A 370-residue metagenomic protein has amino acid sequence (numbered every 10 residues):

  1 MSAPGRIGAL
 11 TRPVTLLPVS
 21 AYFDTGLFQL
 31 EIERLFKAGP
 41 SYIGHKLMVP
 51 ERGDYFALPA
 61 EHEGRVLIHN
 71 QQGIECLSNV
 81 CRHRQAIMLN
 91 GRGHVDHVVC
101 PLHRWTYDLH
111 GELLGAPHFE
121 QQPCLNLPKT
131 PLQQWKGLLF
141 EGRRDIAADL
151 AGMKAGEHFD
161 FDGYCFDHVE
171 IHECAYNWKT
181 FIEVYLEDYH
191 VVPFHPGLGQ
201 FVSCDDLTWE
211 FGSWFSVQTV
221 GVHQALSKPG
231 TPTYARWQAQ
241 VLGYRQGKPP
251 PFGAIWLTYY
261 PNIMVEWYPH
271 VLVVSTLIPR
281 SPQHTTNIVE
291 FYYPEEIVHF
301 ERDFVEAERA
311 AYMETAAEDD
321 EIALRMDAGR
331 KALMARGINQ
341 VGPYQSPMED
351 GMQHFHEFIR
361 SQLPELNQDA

Functional and structural regions predicted by a protein language model:
M1-S2: Fe(II)/2-oxoglutarate
G5-V19, D162: Short, contiguous pre-domain boundary segments
S20-D24, E31, G93-C100, T231-Y234 (+1 more regions): Short low-complexity stretches enriched in small and charged residues
A21-A60: Non-catalytic accessory segments flanking enzyme active sites
A38-I43, E112-A116, W256-P261: Short Pro/Gly-enriched beta-strand edge/turn motifs at strand-loop
M48-R144, A151-G152: Rieske [2Fe-2S] iron-sulfur-binding domain
I68, N79, Q133, L138-F140 (+1 more regions): C-terminal catalytic domain of Rieske-type non-heme iron oxygenases
